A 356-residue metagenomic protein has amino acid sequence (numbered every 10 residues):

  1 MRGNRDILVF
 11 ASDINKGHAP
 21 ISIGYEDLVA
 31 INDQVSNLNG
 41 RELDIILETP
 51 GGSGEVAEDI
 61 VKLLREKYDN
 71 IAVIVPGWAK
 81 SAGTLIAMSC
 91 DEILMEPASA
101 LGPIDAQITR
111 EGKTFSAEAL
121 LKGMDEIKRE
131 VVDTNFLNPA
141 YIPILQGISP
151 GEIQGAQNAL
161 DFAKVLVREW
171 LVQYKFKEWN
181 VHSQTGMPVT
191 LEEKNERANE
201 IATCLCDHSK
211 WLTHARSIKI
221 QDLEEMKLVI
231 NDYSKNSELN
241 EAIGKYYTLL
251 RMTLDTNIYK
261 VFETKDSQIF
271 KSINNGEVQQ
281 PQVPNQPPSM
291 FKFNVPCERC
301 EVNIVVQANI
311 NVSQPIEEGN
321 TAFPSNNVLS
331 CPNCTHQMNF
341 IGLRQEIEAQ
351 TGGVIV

Functional and structural regions predicted by a protein language model:
M1-L85, S89-V356: Terminal-region recognition feature
